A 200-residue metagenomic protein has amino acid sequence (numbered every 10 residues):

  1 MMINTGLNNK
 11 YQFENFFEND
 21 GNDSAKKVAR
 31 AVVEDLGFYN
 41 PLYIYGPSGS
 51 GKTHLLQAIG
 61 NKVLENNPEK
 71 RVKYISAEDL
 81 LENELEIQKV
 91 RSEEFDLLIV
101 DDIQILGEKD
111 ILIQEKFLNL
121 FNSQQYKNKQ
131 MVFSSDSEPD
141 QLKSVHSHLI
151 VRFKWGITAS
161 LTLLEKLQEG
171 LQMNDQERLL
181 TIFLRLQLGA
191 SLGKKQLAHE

Functional and structural regions predicted by a protein language model:
N4-S24: Dynamic helix-loop-helix/coil hinge segments at AAA+ ATPase domain boundaries and subdomain interfaces
A31-Y39: Phosphate-binding P-loop
F38-L56: Walker A/P-loop nucleotide-binding motif
T53-E69: P-loop NTPase Walker A phosphate-binding motif
E65-L97, L106: AAA+/P-loop NTPase substrate/partner-engagement loops
R91-Q114, L120, Q130-S135: Conserved P-loop NTPase "ATPase switch" module shared by AAA+ and STAND
P139-W155: Short regulatory helix/loop adjacent to the ATP-binding pocket of P-loop NTPases
G156-Q168: Conserved AAA+ ATPase "SRH/arginine-finger" region at the nucleotide-binding site
